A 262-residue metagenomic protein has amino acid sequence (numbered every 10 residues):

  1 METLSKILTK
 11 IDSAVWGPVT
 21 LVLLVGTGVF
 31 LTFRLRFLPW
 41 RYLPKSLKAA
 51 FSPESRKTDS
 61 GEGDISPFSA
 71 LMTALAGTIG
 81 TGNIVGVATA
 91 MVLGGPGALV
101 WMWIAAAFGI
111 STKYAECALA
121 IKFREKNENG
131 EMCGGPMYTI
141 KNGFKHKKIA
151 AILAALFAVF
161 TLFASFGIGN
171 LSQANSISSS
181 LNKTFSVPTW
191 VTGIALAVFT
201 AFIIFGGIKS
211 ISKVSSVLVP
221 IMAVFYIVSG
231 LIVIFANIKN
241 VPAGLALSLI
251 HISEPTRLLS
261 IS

Functional and structural regions predicted by a protein language model:
M1-G77, T81, M91-A98, G109 (+1 more regions): N-terminal alpha-helical transmembrane segments of multi-pass membrane transport and channel/translocase proteins
T9-S13, T89-A106, N175-S186, S210-P220: Transmembrane helix-loop boundary segments of multi-pass membrane transporters
T20-L23, G97-W101, L153, F157 (+4 more regions): Alpha-helical transmembrane segments of integral membrane proteins
L23-F30, L35-L47, A174-L181, P188-L196 (+2 more regions): Membrane-interface loop-to-helix entry segments
T27, L31-T32, A105-G130, M137 (+2 more regions): Helix-loop-helix module between adjacent transmembrane segments
F37-I65, T89, G95-P96, W103 (+1 more regions): Flexible loop linkers connecting adjacent transmembrane helices in multi-pass alpha-helical membrane transporters
L119-K126, I234-A246: A cytosolic-side transmembrane-helix exit/cap motif
I250-S262: Single conserved hydrophobic/aromatic residue that forms the stacking wall/gate of nucleotide- or nucleobase-binding
